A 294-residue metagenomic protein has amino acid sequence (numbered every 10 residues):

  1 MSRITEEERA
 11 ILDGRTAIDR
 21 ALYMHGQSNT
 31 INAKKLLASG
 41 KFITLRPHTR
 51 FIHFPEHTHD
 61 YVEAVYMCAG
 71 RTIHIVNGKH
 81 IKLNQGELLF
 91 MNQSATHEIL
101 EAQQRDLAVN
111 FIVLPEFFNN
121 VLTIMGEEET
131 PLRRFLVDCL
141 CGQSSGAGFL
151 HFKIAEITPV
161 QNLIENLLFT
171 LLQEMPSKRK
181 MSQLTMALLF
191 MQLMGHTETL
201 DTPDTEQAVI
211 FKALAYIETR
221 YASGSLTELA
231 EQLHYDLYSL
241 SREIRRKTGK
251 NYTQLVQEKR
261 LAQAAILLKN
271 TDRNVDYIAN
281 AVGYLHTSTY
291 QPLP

Functional and structural regions predicted by a protein language model:
M1-R71, T289: Generic protein-terminus/edge-of-domain signal
I4, E128-T185: Amphipathic alpha-helical segments enriched in hydrophobic/aromatic residues interleaved with Lys/Arg
A38-R133: N-terminal regulatory/effector-sensing and dimerization cores that precede helix-turn-helix DNA-binding domains
V62, I81, P176-L184, G224: Short, solvent-exposed positions on alpha-helices
I157-E165, S182-A187, M194-G224, E228-Q232 (+1 more regions): A short, Lys/Arg-enriched amphipathic alpha-helix from helix-turn-helix/homeodomain DNA-binding modules
L171, F190-L193: A structural signal for well-ordered alpha-helices, especially hydrophobic packing surfaces of coiled-coils
S223, T227-A262, K269-R273, Y277-P294: Basic/polar phosphate-binding segments, predominantly the helix-turn-helix DNA-binding elements of transcriptional
